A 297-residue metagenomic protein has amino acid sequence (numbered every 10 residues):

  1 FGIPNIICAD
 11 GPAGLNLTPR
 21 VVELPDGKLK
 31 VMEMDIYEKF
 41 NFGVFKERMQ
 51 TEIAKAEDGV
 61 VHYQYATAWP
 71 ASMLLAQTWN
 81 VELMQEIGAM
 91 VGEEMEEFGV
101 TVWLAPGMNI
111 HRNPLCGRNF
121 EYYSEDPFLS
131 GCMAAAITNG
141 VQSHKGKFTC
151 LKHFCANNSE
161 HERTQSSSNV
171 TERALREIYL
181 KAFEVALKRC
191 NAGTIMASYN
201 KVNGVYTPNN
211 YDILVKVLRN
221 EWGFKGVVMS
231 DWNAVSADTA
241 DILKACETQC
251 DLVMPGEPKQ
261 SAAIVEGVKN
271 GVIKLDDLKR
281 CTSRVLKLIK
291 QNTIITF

Functional and structural regions predicted by a protein language model:
F1-F297: Glycoside hydrolase catalytic-domain context in secreted enzymes
